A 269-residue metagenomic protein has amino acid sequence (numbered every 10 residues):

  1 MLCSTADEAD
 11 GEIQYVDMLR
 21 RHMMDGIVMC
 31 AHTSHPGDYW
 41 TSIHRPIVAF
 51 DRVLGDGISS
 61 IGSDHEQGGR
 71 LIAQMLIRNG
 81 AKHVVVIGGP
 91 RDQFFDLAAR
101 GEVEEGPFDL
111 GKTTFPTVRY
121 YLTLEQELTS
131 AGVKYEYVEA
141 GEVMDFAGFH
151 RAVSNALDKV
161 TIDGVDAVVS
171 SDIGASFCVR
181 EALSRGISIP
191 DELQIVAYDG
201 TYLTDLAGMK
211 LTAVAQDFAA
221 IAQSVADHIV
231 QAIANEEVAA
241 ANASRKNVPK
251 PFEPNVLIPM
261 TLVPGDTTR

Functional and structural regions predicted by a protein language model:
M1-H35: Central regulatory/effector-binding core of bacterial HTH transcription factors
I13-R20, S42-A49, V53-R269: Bacterial carbohydrate/catabolite-sensing allosteric modules
T33-H44: Active-site-adjacent beta->alpha loops and helix N-cap segments on the catalytic face of soluble alpha/beta enzymes
